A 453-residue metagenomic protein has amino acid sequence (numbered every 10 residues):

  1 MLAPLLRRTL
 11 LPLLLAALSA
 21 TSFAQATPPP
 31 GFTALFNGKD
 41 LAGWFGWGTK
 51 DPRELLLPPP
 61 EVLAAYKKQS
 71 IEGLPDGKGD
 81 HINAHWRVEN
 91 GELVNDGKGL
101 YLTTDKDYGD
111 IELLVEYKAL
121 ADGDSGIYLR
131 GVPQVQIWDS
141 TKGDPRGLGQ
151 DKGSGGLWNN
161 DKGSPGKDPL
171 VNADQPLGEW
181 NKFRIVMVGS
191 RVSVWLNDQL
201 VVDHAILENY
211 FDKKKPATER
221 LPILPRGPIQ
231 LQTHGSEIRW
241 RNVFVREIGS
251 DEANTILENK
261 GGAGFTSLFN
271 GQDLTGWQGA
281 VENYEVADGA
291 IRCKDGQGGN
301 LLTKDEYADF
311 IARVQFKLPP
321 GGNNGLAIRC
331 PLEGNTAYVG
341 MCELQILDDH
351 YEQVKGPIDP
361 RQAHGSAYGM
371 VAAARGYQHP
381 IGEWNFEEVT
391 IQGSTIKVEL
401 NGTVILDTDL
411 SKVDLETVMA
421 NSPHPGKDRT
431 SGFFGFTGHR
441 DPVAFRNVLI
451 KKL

Functional and structural regions predicted by a protein language model:
M1-L13: Bacterial N-terminal signal peptides that target proteins for export
L14-L15, L453: Enrichment for repetitive, rod-forming helical segments
L15-F23: Hydrophobic h-region of N-terminal signal peptides that target proteins for export in Gram-negative bacteria
F23-L453: Carbohydrate-interacting regions of secretory-pathway proteins
